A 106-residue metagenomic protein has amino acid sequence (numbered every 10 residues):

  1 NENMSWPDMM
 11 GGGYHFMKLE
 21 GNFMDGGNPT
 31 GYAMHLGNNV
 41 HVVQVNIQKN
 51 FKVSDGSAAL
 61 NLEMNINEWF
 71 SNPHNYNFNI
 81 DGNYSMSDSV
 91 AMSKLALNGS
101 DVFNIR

Functional and structural regions predicted by a protein language model:
N1-R106: A short, solvent-exposed, low-complexity linear motif enriched for acidic/polar residues with Pro/Gly/Ser/Thr
